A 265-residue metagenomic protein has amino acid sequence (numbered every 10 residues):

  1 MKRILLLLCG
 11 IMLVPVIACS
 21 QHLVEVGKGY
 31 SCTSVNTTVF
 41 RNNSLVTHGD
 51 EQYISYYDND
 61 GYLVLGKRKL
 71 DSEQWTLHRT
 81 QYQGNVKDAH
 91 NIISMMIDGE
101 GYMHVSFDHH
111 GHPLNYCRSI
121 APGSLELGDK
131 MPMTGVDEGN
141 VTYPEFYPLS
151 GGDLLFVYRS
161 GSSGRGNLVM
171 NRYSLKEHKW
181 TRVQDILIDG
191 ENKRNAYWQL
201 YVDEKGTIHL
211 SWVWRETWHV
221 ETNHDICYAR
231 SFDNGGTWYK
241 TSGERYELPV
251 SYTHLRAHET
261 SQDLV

Functional and structural regions predicted by a protein language model:
S31-L63: Beta-strand-rich domains and repeat architectures in extracellular enzymes and scaffolds, especially beta-propellers
N36-H48, I92-E100, E145-S150, L200-E204: Structural signature of eukaryotic scaffold interfaces centered on beta-propeller domains
D50-I54, G101-V105, G152-F156, G206-L210: Entry beta-strands of beta-propeller and related beta-repeat scaffolds
G61-G66, H112-R118, G164-N171, V220-C227: Structural motif
L70-T76, I120-K130, Y173-T181, S231-W238 (+1 more regions): Asp-box/BNR beta-propeller loop motif
Q74-M103, D108-G111: Blade-loop segments of beta-propeller domains
I120-L149, R182-I186, K193-N195: Asp-box/WD-like beta-propeller blade repeats and closely related beta-sheet repeat scaffolds
T253-T260: Conserved small/polar residues in nucleotide/adenosyl-binding loops
